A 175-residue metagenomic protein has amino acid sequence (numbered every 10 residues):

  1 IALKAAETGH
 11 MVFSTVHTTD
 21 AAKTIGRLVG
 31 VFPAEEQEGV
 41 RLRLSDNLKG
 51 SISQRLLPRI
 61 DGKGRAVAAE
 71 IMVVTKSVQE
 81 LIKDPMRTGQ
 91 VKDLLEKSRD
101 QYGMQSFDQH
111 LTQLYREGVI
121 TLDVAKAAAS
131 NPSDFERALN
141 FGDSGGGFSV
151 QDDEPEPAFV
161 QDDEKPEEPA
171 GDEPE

Functional and structural regions predicted by a protein language model:
I1-E175: Short, flexible helix-loop junctions that flank or precede catalytic/ligand sites
